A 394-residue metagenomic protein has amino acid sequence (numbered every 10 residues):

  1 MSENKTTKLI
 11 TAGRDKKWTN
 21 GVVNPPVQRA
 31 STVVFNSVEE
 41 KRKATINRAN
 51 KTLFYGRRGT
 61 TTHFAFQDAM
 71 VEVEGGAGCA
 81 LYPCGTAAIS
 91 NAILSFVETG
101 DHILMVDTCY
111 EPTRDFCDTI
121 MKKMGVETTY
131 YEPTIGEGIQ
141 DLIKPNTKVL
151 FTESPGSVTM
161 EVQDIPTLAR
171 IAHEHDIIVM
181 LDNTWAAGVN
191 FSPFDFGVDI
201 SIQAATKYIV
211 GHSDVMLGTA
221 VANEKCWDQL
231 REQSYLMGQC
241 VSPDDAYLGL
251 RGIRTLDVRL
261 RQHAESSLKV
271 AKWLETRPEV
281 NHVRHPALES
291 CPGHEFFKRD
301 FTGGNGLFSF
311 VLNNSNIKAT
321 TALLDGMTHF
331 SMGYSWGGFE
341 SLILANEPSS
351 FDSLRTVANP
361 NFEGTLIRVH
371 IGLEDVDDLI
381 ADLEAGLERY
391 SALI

Functional and structural regions predicted by a protein language model:
M1-N50, I394: N-terminal glycine-rich, Lys/His-bearing helix-loop that initiates the first secondary-structure elements of many
L9-W18, C79-R277: Conserved PLP-enzyme active-site core in the AAT-like
R14-K16, R29-N36, K207, T255 (+5 more regions): Glycine-rich beta-alpha junction loops
S37-A87, T113-T119: Conserved N-terminal alpha-helix of the aminotransferase class I/II PLP-enzyme fold
G75, T276-H282, H329: Glycine-centered tight turns that cap/initiate beta-strands
D118-T119, E127-T129, D141, P145 (+2 more regions): PLP-dependent enzyme catalytic core of the Aspartate aminotransferase-like
G238, G326-S335, G386-I394: A common structural junction motif
H282-I367, I371: Conserved C-terminal alpha-helix-loop-beta "cap" of PLP-dependent enzymes that closes/shapes the active-site mouth
